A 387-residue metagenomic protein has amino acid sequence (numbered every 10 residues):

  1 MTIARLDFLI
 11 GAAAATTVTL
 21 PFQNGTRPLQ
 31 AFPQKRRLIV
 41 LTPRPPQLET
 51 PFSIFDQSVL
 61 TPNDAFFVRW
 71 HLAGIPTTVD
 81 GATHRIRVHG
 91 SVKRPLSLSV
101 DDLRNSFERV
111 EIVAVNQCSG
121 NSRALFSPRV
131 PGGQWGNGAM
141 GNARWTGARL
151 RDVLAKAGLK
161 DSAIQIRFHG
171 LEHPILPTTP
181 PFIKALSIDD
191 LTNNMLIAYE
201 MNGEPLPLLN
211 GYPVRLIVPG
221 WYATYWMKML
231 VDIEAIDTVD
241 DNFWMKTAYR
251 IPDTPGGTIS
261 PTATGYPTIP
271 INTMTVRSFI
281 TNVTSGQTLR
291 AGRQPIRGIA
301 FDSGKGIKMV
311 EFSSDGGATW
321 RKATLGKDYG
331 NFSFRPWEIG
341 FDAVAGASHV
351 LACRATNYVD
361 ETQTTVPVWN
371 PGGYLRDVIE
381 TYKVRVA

Functional and structural regions predicted by a protein language model:
M1-A13: N-terminal secretory signal peptides and thylakoid transit peptides that target proteins across membranes
A13-T19: Hydrophobic h-region of N-terminal signal peptides that target proteins for export in Gram-negative bacteria
L20-A387: Structured, non-membrane catalytic/scaffold regions adjacent to prosthetic-group chemistry
